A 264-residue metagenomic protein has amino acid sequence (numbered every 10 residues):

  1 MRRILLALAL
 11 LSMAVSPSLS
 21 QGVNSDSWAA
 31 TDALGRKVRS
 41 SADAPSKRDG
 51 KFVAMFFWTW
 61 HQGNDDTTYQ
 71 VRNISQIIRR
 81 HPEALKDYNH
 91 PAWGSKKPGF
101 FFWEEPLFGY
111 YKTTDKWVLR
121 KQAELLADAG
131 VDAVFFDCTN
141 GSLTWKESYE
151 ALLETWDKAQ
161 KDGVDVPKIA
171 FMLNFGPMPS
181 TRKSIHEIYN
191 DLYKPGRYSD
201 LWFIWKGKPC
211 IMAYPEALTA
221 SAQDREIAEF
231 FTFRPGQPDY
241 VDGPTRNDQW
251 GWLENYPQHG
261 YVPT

Functional and structural regions predicted by a protein language model:
I4-A14: Sec-dependent N-terminal signal peptides
A14-V15, T219: Hydrophobic alpha-helical membrane context
S16-S20: Sec/Tat signal peptide C-region and signal peptidase I cleavage site
Q21-T264: Glycan-processing catalytic domains of CAZymes
